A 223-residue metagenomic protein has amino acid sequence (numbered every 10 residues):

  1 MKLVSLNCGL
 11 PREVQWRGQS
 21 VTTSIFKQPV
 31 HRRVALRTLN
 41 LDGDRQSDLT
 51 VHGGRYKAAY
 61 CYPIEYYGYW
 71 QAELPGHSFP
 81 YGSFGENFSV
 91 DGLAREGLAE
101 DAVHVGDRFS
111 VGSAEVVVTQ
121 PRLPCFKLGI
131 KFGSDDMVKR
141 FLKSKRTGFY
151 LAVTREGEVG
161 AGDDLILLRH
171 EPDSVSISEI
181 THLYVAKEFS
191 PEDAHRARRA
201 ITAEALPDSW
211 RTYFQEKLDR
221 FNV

Functional and structural regions predicted by a protein language model:
M1-I130, D136, P172-V223: Electropositive, beta-rich accessory/interaction domains or terminal extensions that provide binding surfaces
S5, S144, V153: Short glycine- and Lys/Arg-enriched binding-loop motifs that mark or flank ligand-binding interfaces
R32, T147-F149, A161-D163: A short pocket-lining beta-strand/turn micro-motif at the edge of beta-sheets
A94-E96, G148-R155: Short alpha-helix capping/helix-loop boundary micro-motifs
G106, E156, A161-D163: Loop/turn positions that initiate beta-strands
L128-Y150: Double-stranded beta-helix
L165-L168: Short hydrophobic beta/alpha edge segments that flank linear recognition/processing sites
